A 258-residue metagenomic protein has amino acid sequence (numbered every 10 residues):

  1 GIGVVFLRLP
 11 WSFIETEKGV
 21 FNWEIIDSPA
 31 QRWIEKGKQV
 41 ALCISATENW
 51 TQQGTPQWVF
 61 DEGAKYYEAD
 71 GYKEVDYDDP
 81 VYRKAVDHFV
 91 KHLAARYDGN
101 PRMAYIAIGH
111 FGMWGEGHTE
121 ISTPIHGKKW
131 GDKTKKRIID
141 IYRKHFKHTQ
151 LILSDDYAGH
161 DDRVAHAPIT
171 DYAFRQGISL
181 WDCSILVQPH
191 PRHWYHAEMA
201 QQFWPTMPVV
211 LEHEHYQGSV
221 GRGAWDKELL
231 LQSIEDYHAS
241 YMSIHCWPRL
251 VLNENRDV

Functional and structural regions predicted by a protein language model:
G1, I34-K38, Y105-G115, T119-P248: Catalytic-core regions of glycoside hydrolase
G1-Y77, V81, F203-D226, L231-I234 (+1 more regions): N-terminal substrate-binding region of glycoside hydrolase catalytic domains
T16-K18, Q52-G54, E116-E120, R163-V164 (+1 more regions): A short acidic (Asp/Glu
P29-V40, E62-A107, K133-I141, H145: An active-site-proximal structural segment forming one wall of the substrate-binding cleft that immediately precedes
D257-V258: Surface beta-strand/loop "capping" patches
